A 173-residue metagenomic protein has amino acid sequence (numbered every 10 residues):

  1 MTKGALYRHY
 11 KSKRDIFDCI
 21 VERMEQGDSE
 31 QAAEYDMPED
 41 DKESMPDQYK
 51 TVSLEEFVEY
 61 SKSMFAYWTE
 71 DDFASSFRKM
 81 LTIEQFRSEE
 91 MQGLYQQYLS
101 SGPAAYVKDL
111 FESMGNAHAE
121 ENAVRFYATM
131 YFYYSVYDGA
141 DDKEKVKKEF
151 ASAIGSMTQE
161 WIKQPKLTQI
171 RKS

Functional and structural regions predicted by a protein language model:
M1-R23: Helix-turn-helix
K13, I20, M24, D28 (+5 more regions): Hydrophobic/aromatic residues within well-ordered alpha-helical segments
F17-I20, M24, D28, A32 (+5 more regions): Hydrophobic recognition helices of helix-based DNA-binding modules
C19, A32-D71, E120-F126: Hydrophobic alpha-helical connector segments
C19, E34-E39, A153-K172: N-terminal hydrophobic signal/anchor transmembrane helix of membrane proteins
E55, T69-G115: Amphipathic alpha-helical packing segments from all-alpha helical-bundle domains
S61-M64, R78-T82, F126-Y133: Short alpha-helical scaffolding segments that buttress acidic/His motifs in well-ordered protein cores
G93-Q97, S101, L110-M157, T168-S173: Hydrophobic/aromatic-rich alpha-helical bundle segments in the mid-to-C-terminal region
